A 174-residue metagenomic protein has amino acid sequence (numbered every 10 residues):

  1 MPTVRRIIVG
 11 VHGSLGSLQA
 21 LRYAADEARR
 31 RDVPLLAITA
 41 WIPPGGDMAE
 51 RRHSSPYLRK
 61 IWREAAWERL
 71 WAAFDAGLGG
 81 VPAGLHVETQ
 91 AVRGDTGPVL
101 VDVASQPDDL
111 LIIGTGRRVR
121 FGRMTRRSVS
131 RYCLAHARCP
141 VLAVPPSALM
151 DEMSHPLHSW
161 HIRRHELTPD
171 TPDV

Functional and structural regions predicted by a protein language model:
M1-T3, G16, L78-L111, A148-H155 (+2 more regions): Structural beta-alpha unit
P2-P56, H136, P146-M150, W160-V174: Small/aliphatic-rich secondary-structure junction motif
A20, D47-E50, V99-D102, M124 (+1 more regions): Short, well-ordered secondary-structure micro-motifs
R29, D102-Q106, A135: Solvent-exposed polar/charged
L36-I38, E88-V92, L142-V144: General small-molecule cofactor/ligand-binding pocket signal
S55-R69: A short acidic, glycine-rich active-site loop that binds or catalyzes chemistry on phosphate/adenosine moieties
L110-H136, M150-E152: Glycine-rich, Arg-bearing micro-motifs that act as flexible, cationic patches
G114-T115, V141-P145: Short beta-strand elements of ligand-binding domains
